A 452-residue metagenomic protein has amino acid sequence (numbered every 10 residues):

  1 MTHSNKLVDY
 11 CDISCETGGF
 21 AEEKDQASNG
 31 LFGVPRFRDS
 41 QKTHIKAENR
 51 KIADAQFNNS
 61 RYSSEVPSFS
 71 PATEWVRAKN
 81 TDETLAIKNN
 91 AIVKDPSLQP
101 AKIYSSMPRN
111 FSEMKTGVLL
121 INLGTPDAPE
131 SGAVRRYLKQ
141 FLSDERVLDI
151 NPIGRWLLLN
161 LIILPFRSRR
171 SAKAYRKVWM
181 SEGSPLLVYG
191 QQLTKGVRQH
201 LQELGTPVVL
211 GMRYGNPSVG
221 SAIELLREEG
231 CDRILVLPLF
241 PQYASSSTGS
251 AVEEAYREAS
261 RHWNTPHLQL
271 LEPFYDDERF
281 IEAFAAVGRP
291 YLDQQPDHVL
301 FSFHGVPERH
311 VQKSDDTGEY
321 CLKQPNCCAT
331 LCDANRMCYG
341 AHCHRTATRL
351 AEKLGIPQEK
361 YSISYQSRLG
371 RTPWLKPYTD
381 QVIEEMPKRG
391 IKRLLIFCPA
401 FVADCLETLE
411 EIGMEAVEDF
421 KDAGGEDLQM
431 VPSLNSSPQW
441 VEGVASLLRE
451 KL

Functional and structural regions predicted by a protein language model:
S4-V8, F20-S28, Q56-S64, N90: Hydrophobic, low-acid, alpha-helix-prone terminal segments
K24, K42-T43, N49-K51, K79-N80 (+1 more regions): Polybasic, lysine-rich low-complexity intrinsically disordered segments
P35-S40: Intrinsically disordered, low-complexity proline-rich regions
I103-L452: Active-site-proximal alpha-helix that buttresses catalytic centers in soluble enzyme cores
